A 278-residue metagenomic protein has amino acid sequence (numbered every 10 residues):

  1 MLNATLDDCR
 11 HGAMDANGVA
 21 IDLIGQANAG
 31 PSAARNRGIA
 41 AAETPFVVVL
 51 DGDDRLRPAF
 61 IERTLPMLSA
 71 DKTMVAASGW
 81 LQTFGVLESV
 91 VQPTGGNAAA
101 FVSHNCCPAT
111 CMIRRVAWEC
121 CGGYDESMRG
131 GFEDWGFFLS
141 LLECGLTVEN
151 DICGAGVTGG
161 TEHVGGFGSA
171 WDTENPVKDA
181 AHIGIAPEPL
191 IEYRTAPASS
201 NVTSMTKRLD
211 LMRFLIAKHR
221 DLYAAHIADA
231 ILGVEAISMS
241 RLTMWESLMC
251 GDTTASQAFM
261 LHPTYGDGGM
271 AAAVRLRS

Functional and structural regions predicted by a protein language model:
M1-G25: Acidic donor-binding segment of Leloir-type glycosyltransferases
G25-A42: Glycine-rich, basic loop-to-helix element that forms the pyrophosphate-binding segment of sugar-nucleotide handling
E43-T44, C107-G122: Conserved nucleotide-sugar donor-binding and metal-coordinating catalytic region shared by glycosyltransferases
V47: Short aromatic/hydrophobic "clamp" motif used to bind/position activated sugar donors
A59-V91: Conserved donor NDP-sugar-binding/catalytic core segment of glycosyltransferases
G95-M112: A recurrent flexible, glycine/aromatic-enriched loop bordering the glycosyltransferase active site that acts as
G130-L139: Acidic donor-binding loop at a coil-to-helix junction in glycosyltransferase catalytic cores that engages
G136, E143-V148, G154, G159-S278: C-terminal subregions of glycosyltransferases and related glycan-biosynthesis enzymes
